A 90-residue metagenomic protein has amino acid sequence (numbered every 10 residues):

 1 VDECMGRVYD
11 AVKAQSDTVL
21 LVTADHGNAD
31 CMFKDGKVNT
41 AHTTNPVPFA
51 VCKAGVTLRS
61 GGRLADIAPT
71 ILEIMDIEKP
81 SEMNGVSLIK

Functional and structural regions predicted by a protein language model:
V1-K90: Feature captures the catalytic ectodomains and active-site-proximal regions of enzymes that hydrolyze or transfer
